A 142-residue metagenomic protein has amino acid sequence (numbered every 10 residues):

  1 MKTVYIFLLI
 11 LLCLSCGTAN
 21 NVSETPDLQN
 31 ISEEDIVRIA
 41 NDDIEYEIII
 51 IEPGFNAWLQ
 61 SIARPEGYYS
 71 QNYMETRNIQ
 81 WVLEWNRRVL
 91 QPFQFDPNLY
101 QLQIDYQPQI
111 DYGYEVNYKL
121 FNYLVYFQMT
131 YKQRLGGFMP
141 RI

Functional and structural regions predicted by a protein language model:
M1-Y5: Positively charged n-region of N-terminal signal peptides that target proteins for export
L12-S15: C-terminal motif of bacterial Sec signal peptides marking the signal peptidase cleavage site
G17-N21: Bacterial signal peptide processing site
T25-E47: Post-signal peptide N-terminal segment of mature Sec-exported envelope proteins
A57-Q71: Acidic/histidine-rich, surface-exposed loop or edge segments in extracytoplasmic proteins
S70-R77, E115: Extracytoplasmic/periplasmic, Sec-exported soluble proteins
R88-I142: Compact alpha-helical subdomains of small soluble proteins
